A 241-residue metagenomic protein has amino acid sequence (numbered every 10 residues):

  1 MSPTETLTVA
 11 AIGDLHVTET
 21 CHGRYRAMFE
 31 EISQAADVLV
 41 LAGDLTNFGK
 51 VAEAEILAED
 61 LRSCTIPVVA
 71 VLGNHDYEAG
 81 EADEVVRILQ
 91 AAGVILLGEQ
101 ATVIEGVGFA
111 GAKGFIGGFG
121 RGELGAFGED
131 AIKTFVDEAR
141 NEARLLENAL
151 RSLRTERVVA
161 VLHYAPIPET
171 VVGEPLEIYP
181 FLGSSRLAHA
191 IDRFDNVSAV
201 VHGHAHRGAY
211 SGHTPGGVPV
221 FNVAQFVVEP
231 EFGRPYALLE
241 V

Functional and structural regions predicted by a protein language model:
M1-P67, Y77-G80, I132, V136 (+1 more regions): N-terminal active-site segment of His-dependent metallophosphoesterases
S2-T6, V103, S185-S198, H206-V241: Binuclear metal-dependent phosphoesterase catalytic core
T6-H16, G106-G118, V159-H163, P219-Q225: Active-site-proximal beta-strand elements of phosphoester/diester hydrolases
A11-G13, L39-D44, V68-N74, I95-E99 (+4 more regions): Active-site neighborhood of phospho(di)ester-bond hydrolases with catalytic His/Asp-centered motifs
T20-Y25, L45-R62, L72, Y77-A92 (+3 more regions): Metal-dependent catalytic neighborhoods of phosphoester/phosphodiester hydrolases
A79-G80, V85-G117: Hydrophobic alpha-helical segments and helix pairs
V107-T155, P180-S185: Binuclear metal-dependent hydrolase catalytic cores centered on His/Asp/Glu-rich metal-binding motifs
G125-A126, L153-N196: Active-site-proximal segments of metal-dependent phosphoesterases and phosphodiesterases across multiple
